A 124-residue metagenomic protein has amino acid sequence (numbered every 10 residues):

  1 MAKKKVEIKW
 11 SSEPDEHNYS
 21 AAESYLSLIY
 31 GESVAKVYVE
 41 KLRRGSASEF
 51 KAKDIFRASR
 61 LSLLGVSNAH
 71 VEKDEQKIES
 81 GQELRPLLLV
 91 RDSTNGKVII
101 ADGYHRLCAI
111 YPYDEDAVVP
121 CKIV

Functional and structural regions predicted by a protein language model:
M1-V66: An acidic, glycine-rich, mixed-charge low-complexity segment common to nucleic-acid enzymes
K5-V6, W10-S11, D15-N18, L84-V124: A short, basic-hydrophobic beta/loop patch
R43-I99, Y111: Short alpha-helix boundary/capping and kink motifs at helix termini
